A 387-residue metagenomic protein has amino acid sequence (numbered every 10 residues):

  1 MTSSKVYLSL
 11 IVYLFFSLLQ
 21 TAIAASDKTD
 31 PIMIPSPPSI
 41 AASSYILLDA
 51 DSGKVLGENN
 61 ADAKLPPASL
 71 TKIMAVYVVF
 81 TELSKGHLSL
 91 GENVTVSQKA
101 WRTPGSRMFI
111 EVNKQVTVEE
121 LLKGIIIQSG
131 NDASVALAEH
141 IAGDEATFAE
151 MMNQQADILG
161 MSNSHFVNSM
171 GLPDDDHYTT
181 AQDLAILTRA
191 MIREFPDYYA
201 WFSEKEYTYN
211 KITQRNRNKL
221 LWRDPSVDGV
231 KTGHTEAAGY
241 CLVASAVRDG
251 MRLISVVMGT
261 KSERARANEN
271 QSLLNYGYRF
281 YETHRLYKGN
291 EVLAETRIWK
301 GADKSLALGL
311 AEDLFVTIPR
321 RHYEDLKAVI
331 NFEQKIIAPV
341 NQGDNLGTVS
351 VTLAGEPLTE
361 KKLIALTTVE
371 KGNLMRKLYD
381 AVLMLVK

Functional and structural regions predicted by a protein language model:
M1-I11: Bacterial N-terminal signal peptides that target proteins for export
S9-Q20: Bacterial N-terminal signal peptides
L14-F16, N59, P67, L122 (+9 more regions): Residues at the start of alpha-helices and the adjacent loop-to-helix junctions
L19-K28, I364: Bacterial Sec-dependent signal peptides at the C-terminal "C-region" and cleavage site
A24-A185, R189-E194, Y207-N210: Active-site-adjacent loops and short helices of periplasmic peptidoglycan-processing enzymes
M161-H165, P173-Y178, Q182-K387: Domain-terminus/edge residues, biased toward the C-terminal soluble/receptor-binding domains of extracytoplasmic
